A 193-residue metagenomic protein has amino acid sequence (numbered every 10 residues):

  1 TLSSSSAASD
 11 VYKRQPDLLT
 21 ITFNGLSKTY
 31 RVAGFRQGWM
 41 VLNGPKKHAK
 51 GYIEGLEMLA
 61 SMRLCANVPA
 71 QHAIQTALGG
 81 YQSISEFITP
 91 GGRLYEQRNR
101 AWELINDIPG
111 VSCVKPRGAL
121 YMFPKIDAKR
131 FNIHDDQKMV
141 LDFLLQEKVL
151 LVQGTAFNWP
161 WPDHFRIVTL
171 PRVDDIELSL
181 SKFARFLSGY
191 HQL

Functional and structural regions predicted by a protein language model:
T1-A8, Y12: Single conserved hydrophobic/aromatic residue that forms the stacking wall/gate of nucleotide- or nucleobase-binding
Q15, I108, Q146: Acidic-histidine catalytic/liganding microenvironments
Q15-G92, W102-E103, L187: Conserved core segment of the aminotransferase class I/II
T20, G38, I74, L94-Y95 (+3 more regions): Generic structural signal for small/hydrophobic residues in well-ordered secondary structure, especially within
T20, V111, V149: Short, conserved active-site loop motifs that form the nucleotide-linked donor/cofactor pocket
N43-G44, G79, K125-D127, L170-R172: Residue-level recognition of strand-loop junctions within catalytic nucleotide-signaling folds
Q71, Q75, G91-I105, C113-D127 (+1 more regions): Conserved glycine-rich beta-strand-loop-beta hairpin in the small C-terminal domain of fold type I
N132-K138, D142-L151, F157-L193: PLP-dependent enzyme catalytic core of the Aspartate aminotransferase-like
